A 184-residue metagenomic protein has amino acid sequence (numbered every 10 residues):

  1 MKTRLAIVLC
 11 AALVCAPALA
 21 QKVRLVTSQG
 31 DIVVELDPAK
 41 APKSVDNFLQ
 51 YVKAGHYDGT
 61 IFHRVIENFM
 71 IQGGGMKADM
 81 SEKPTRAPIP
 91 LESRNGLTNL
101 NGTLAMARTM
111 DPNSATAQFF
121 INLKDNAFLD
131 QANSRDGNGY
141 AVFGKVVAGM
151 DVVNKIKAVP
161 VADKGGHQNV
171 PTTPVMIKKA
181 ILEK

Functional and structural regions predicted by a protein language model:
R4-C15: Bacterial N-terminal signal peptides
L13, P17-K184: Cyclophilin-like peptidyl-prolyl cis-trans isomerases
